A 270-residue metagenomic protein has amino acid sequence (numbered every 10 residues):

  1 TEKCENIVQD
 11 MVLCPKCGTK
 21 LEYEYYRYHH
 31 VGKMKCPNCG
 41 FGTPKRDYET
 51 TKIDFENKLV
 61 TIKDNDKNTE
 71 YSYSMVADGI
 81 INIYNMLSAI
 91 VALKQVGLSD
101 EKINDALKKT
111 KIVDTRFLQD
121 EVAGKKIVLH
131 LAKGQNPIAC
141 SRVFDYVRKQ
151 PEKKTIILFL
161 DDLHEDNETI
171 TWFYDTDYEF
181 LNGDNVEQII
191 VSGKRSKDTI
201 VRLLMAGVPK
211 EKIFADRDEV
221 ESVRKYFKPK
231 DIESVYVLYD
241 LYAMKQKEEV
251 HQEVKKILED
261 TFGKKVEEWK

Functional and structural regions predicted by a protein language model:
T1-C4: Long, charged N-terminal interaction/targeting segments
V8-L21, Y28-T43, V91-L98, D105-K270: ATP-dependent carboxylate-amine ligase
V12, M34, E56-D66: Short polybasic amphipathic segments
F41-I53: Short metal-binding segments enriched for Cys and/or His
E49-K52, S72-M75, Q119: Short amphipathic
N65-E70, G124: Glycine-centered tight beta-turn/hairpin loop motif at sheet-sheet or coil-to-beta transitions
S72-I80, I127-L129: A short glycine/serine-rich beta->alpha loop
A77-S88, D114-T115: Short glycine/threonine-rich catalytic loop with a Thr-x-Gly-x-Asp
